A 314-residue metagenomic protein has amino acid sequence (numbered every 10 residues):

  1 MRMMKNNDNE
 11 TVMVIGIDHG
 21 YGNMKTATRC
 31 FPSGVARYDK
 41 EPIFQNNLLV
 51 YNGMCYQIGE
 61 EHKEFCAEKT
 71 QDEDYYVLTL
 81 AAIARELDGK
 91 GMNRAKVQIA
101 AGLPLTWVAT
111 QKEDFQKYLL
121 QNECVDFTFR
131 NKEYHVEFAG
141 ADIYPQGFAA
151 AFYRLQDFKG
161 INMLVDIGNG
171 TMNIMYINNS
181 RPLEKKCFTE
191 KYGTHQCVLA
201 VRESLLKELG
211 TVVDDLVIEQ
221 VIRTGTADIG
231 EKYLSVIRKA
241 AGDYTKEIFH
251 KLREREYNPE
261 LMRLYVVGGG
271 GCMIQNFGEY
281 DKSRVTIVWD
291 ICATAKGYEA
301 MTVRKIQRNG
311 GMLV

Functional and structural regions predicted by a protein language model:
M1-L164, R181-Q196, E208, L216-V314: Nucleotide/phosphate-binding catalytic cleft detector across ATP-hydrolyzing and phosphate-transferring enzymes
T26, I174-Y176: Conserved blade-register residue in beta-propeller folds
I167-N173: Ser/Thr-glycine-rich phosphate-binding loops at phosphate-binding pockets of nucleotides, nucleotide cofactors
R202-E208: Acidic, metal/cofactor-coordinating or nucleic-acid-engaging core segments within structured domains
